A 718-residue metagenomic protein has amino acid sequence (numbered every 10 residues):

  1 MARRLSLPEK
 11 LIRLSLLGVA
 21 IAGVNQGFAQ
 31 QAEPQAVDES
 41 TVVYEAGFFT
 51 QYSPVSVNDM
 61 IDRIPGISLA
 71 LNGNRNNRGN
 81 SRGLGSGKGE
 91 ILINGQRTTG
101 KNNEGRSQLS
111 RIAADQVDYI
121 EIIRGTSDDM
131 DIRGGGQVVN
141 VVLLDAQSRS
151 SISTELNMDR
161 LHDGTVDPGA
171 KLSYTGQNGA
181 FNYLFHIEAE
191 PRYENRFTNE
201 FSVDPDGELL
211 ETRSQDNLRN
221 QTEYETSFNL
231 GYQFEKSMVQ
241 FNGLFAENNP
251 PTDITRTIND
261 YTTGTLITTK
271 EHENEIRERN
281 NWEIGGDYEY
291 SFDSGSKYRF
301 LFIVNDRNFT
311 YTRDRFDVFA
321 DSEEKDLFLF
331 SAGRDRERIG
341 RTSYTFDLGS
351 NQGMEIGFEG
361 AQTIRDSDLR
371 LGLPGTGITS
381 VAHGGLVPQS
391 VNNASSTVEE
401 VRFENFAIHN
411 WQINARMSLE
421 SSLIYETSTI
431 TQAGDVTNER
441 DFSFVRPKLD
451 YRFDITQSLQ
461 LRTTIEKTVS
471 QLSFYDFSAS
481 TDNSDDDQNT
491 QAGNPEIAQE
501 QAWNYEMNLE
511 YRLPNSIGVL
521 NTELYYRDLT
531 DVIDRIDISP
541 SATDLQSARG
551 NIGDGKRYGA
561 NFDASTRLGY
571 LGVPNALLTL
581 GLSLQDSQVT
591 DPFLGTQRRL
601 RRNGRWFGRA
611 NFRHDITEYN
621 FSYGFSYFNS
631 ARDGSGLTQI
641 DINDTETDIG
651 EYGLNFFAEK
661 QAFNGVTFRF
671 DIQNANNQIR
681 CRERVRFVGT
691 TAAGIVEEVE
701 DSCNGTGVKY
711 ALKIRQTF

Functional and structural regions predicted by a protein language model:
E33-D38, V42-V43, N58-K101: Extracytoplasmic beta-strand/coil segments of soluble accessory domains associated with Gram-negative outer-membrane
V57-M60, N77-S81, I91-L92, S107-Q108 (+2 more regions): N-terminal periplasmic accessory domains that precede and gate Gram-negative outer-membrane beta-barrel machines
L69, R97-R124, L172: Short acidic/polar hinge/loop motifs at secondary-structure boundaries that mediate gating or recognition
H162-F197, E208-I254, E273-F300, V304: Transmembrane beta-barrel wall of Gram-negative outer-membrane proteins
S227-N248, E275-N438, D454, T522 (+2 more regions): Face-selective signature of the C-terminal outer-membrane beta-barrel domain
R277-N281, G333, V398, S458 (+5 more regions): Outer-membrane beta-barrel signature, preferentially recognizing the C-terminal barrel domain of Gram-negative
Y525-D528, A548-L637: Gram-negative outer-membrane beta-barrel transporters
A631-G636, E659-F718: C-terminal beta-signal and adjacent terminal beta-strands/loops of Gram-negative outer-membrane beta-barrel proteins
